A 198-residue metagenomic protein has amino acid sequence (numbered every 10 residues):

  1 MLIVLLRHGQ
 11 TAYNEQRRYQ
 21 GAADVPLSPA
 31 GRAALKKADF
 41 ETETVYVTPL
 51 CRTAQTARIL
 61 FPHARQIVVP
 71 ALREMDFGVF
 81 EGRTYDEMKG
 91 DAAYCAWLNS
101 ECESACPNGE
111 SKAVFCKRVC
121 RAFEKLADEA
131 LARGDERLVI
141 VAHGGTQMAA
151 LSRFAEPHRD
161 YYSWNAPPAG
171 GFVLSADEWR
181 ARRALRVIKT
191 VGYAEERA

Functional and structural regions predicted by a protein language model:
L2-A64: Active-site-proximal alpha-helix that buttresses catalytic centers in soluble enzyme cores
I3, E43, G134-G144: Generic beta-sheet signal
A12, T53-A54, E74-M75, E136 (+1 more regions): Short, active-site-adjacent cap segments at secondary-structure transitions
E41-A71, S152, S175-A198: Conserved histidine-centered catalytic loops in small-molecule metabolism enzymes
V47-T48, K117, V141-A142: Short beta-strand scaffold positions
L60-C120: Phosphate-handling substructures
G144-M148, D177-E178: GST superfamily/GST-like fold recognition
P157-A184: Domain-level recognition of soluble alpha/beta enzyme cores, biased toward histidine phosphatases/phosphomutases
